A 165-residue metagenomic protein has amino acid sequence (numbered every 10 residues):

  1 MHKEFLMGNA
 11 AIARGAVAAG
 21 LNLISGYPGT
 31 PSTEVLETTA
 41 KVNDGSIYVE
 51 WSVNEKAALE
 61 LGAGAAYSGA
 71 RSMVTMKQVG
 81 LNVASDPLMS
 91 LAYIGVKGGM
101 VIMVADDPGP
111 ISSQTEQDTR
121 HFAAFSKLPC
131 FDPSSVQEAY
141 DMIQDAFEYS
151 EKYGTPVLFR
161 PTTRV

Functional and structural regions predicted by a protein language model:
M1-Q137, D141-Q144, T162-V165: Thiamine diphosphate
Y153-V165: Conformationally flexible catalytic loops at phosphate/diphosphate-handling active centers
